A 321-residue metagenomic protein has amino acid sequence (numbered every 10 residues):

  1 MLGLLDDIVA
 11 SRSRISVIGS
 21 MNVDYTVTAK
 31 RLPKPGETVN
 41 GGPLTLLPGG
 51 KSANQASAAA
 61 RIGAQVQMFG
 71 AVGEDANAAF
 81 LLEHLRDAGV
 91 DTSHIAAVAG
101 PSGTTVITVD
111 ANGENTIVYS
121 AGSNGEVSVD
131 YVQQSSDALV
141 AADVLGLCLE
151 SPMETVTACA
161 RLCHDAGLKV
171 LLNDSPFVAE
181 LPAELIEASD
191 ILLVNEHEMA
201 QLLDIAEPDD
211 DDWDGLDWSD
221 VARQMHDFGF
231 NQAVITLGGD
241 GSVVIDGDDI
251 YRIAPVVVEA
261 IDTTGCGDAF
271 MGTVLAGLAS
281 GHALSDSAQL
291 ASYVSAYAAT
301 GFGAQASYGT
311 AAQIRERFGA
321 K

Functional and structural regions predicted by a protein language model:
M1-A71, A76-F80, D87, A260-I261: Glycine-rich phosphate/adenosyl-contacting loop at the front of the ribokinase-like
L2-I15, A179, D210-K321: Conserved phosphate-binding/catalytic region of the ribokinase-like
A71, A97, I107-V144, L149: Conserved phosphate-binding/catalytic loop of the ribokinase/pfkB sugar-kinase fold
H84-A99: A glycine-rich helix N-cap at a beta->alpha junction
A88-G89, G125-D130, V170-F177: Short gly/ser/thr-rich secondary-structure transition/capping motifs
L139-V140, L185-I186, D227: A short, aliphatic-rich alpha-helical micro-motif
V144-D220, D240-S242: Conserved beta-alpha-beta core of the PfkB/ribokinase-like small-molecule kinase fold
